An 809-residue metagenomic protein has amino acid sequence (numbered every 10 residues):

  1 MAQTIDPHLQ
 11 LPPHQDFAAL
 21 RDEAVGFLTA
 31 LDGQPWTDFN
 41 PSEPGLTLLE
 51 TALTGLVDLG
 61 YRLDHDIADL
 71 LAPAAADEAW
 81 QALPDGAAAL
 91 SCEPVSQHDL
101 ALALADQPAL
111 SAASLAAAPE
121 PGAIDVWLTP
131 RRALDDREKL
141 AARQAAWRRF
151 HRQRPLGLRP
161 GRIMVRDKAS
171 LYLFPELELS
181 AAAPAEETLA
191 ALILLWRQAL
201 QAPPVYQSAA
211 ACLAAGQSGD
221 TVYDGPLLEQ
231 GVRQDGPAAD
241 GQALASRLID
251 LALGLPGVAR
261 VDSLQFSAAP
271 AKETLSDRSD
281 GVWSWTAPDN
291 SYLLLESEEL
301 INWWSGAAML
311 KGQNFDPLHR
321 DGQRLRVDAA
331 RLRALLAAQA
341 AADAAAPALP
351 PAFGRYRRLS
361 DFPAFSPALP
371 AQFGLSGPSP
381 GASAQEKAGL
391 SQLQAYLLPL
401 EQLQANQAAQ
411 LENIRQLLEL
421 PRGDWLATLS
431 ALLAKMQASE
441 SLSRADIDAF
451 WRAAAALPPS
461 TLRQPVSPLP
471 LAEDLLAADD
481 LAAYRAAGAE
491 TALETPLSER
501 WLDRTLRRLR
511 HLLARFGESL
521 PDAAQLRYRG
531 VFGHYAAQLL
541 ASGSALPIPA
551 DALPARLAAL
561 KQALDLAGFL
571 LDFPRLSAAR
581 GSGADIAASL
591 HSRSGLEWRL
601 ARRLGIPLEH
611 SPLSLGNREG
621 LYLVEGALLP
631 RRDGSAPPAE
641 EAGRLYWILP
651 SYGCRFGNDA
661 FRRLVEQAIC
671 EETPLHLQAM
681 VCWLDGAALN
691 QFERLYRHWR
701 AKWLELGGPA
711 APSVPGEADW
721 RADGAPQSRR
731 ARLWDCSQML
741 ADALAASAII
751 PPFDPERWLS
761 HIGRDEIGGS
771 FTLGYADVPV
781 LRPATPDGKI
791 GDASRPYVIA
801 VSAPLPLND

Functional and structural regions predicted by a protein language model:
M1, W703-G707, M739, S760-G763 (+5 more regions): Hydrophobic/aromatic interaction determinants used to assemble and anchor large protein complexes
A2-T47, E93-Q230, L293-K702, R732-A741 (+3 more regions): Carbohydrate-recognition loop of C-type lectin domains
G33, F39-S42, L46-A75, P84: Single conserved position on a long alpha-helix in the C-terminal lobe of the eukaryotic protein kinase
D64-A88, D220-D235, R644-P650: A short, surface-exposed helix-loop junction/capping segment
P204-W285: Membrane-proximal bilayer-interacting regions
D277-Y292, E296-E299: Solvent-exposed, conformationally flexible loop/turn segments
N690-E693, W699, P709, Q727 (+5 more regions): Polar/charged low-complexity regulatory segments
E705-F753: Extended, charge-rich low-complexity interaction segments
